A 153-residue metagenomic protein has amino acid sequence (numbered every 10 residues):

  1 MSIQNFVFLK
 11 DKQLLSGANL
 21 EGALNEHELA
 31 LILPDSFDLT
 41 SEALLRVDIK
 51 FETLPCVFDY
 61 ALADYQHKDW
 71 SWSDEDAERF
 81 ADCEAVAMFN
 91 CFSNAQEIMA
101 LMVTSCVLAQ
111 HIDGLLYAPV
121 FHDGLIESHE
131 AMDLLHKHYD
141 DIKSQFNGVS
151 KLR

Functional and structural regions predicted by a protein language model:
M1-R153: Acidic (Asp/Glu-rich) sequence patches and key acidic residues that form negatively charged surfaces used
